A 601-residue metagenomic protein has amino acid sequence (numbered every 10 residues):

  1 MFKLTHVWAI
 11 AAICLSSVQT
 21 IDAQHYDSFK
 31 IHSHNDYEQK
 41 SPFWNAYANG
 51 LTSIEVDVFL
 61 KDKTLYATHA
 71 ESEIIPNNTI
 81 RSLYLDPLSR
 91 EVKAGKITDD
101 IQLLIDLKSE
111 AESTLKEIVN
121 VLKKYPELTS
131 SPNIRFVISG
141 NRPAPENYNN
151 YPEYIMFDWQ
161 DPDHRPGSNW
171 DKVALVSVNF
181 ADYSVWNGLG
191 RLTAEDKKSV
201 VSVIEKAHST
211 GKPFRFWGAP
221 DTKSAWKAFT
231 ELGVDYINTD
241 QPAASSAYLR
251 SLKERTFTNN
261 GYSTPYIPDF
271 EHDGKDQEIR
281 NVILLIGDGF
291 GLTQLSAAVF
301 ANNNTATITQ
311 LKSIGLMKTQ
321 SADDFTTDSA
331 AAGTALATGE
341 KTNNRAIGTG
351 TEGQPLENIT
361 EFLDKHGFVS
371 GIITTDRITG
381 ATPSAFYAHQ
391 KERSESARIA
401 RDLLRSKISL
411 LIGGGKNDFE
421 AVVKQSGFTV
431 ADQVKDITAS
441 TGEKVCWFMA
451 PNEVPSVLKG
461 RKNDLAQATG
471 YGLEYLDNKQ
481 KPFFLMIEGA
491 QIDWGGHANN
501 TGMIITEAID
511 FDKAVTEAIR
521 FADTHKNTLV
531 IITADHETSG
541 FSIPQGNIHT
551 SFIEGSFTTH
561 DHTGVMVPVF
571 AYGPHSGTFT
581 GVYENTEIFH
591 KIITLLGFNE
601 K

Functional and structural regions predicted by a protein language model:
M1-Y26: Bacterial Sec-dependent N-terminal signal peptides
A23-E271, E278, L295: Phosphate-group recognition and catalysis centered on beta-loop-alpha active-site segments
Y26-F29, G50, T98-Q102, S130-R135 (+11 more regions): Loop/turn elements at helix/coil->beta-strand transitions in domains of secreted/extracellular proteins
K30-S33, I54-V56, Y66, Q102-L107 (+14 more regions): Structural recognition of the beta-strand scaffold that forms the well-ordered cores of secreted hydrolase catalytic
T256-G415, E420-A431, E537, F541-K601: N-terminal catalytic scaffold of extracellular/periplasmic and nuclease hydrolases that process anionic headgroups
L292, D510-T550: Metal-dependent active-site segment of extracytoplasmic phospho-/sulfohydrolases and closely related
A381-Y387, E453-V454, G472, D477-P482 (+1 more regions): Active-site His/acidic residue clusters
Q433, I437-F448, A468-A490: Active-site regions of oxyanion-processing enzymes, predominantly non-cytosolic
